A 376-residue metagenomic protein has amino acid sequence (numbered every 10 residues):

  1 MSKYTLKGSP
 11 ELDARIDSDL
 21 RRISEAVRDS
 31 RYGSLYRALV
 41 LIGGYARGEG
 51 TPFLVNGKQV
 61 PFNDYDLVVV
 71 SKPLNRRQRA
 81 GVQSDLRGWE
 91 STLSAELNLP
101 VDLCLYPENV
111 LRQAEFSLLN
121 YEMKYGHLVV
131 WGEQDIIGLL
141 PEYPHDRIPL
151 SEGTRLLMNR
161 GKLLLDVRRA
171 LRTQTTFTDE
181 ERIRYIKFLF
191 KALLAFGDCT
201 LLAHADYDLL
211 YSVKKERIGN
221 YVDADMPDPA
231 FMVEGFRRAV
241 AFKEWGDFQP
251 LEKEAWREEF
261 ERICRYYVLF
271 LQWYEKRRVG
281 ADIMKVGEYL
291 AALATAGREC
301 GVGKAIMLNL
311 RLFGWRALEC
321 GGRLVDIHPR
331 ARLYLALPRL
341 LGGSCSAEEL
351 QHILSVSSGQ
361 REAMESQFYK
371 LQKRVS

Functional and structural regions predicted by a protein language model:
M1-R47: Helical scaffold of the NTase/Pol beta-like nucleotidyltransferase catalytic core
K3-R15, S84-H204, Y211-F231, E244-W315: Conserved NTP/Mg2+-binding pocket subregion across the NTase superfamily
R21-R28, Q83, R87-S91: Generic solvent-exposed, charged/amphipathic alpha-helical segments that serve as macromolecular interface scaffolds
V27-Y65, V70-R76: Active-site nucleotide-donor binding segment shared across nucleotidyl transfer reactions
V40, V55, L201, D208-L209: Sparse recognition of residues in long alpha-helices and their boundaries
N75-Q83: Short, conserved charged micro-motifs
R237-F242: Acidic/histidine-rich catalytic neighborhood
Y274-S376: Non-catalytic terminal regions of proteins
